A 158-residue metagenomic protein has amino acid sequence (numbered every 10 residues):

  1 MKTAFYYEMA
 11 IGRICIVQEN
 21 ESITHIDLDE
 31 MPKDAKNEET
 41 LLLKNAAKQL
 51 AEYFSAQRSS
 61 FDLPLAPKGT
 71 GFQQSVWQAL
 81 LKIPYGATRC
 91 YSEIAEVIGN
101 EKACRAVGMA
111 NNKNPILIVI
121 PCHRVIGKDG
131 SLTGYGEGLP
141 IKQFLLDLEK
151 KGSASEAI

Functional and structural regions predicted by a protein language model:
M1-K102, G152-I158: Basic nucleic-acid-binding alpha-helical/helix-turn surface characteristic of O6-alkylguanine DNA
F61-L65, V107, L132-Y135: Short clusters of hydrophobic/aromatic residues that line enzyme substrate/ligand-binding pockets
I94-A95, A110, L117: C-terminal charged interaction modules
K102-N114: Regulatory, non-catalytic segments
I118-V125: Short Lys/Arg-enriched helix C-cap and helix-to-coil transition segments that create basic nucleic-acid-contact patches
D129-I158: …primarily DNA-binding HTH/wHTH and HhH modules…
